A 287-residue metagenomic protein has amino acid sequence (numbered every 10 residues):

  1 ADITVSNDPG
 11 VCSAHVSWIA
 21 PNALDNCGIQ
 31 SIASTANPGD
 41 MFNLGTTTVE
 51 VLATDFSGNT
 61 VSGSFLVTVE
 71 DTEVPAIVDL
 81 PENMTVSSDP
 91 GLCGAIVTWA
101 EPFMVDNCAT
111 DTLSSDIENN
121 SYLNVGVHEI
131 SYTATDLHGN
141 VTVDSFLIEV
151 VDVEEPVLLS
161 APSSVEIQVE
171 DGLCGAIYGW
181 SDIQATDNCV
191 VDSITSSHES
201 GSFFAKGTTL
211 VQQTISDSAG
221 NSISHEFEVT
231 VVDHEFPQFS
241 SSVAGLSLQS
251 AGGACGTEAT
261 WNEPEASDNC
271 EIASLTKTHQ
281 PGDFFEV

Functional and structural regions predicted by a protein language model:
A1-V287: Proline-threonine-serine-rich low-complexity tracts
